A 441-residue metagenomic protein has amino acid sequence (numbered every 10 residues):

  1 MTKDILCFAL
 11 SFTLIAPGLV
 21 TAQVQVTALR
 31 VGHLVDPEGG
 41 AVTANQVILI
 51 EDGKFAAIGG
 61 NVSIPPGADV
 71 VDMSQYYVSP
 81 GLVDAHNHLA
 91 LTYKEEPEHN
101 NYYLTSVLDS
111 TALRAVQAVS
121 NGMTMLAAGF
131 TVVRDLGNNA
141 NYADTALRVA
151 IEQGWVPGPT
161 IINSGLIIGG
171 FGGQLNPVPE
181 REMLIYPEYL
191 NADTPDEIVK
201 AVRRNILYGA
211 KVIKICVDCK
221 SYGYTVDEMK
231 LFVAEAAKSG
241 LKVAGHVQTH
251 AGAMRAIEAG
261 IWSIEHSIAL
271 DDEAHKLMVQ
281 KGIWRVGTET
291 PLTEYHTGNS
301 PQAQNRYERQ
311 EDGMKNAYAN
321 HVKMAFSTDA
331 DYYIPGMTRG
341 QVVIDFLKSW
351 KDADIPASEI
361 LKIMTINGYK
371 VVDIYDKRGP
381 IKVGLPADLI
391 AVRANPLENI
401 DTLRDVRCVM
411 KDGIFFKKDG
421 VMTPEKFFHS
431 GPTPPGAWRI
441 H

Functional and structural regions predicted by a protein language model:
D4-A9, A22-Q46, E51, N61 (+3 more regions): Active-site microenvironment of metallo-dependent hydrolases
Y77-V149, Q153-W155, D227, R255-A259: Metal-associated gating/positioning segment near the N- to mid-region
A90-R114, F171-P187, V279-Y307, H321 (+1 more regions): Active-site gating loops and adjacent loop-to-helix segments of metal-dependent hydrolytic enzymes
Y103-L104, K238, R309-N395: His/Asp/Glu-enriched, well-ordered alpha-helical/loop segment that forms or immediately abuts the divalent-metal
R114-G122, N191-N205, Q248-G252: Short, acidic/polar
Q117-D144, G158-L166, Y208-S221, K242 (+4 more regions): Divalent metal-dependent hydrolysis catalytic cores, especially in the metallo-beta-lactamase
F171, I215-D312, K323, A330-M337 (+3 more regions): Active-site core of metal-dependent hydrolases
V178-K230: Active-site gating/metal-coordination segments in enzymes
